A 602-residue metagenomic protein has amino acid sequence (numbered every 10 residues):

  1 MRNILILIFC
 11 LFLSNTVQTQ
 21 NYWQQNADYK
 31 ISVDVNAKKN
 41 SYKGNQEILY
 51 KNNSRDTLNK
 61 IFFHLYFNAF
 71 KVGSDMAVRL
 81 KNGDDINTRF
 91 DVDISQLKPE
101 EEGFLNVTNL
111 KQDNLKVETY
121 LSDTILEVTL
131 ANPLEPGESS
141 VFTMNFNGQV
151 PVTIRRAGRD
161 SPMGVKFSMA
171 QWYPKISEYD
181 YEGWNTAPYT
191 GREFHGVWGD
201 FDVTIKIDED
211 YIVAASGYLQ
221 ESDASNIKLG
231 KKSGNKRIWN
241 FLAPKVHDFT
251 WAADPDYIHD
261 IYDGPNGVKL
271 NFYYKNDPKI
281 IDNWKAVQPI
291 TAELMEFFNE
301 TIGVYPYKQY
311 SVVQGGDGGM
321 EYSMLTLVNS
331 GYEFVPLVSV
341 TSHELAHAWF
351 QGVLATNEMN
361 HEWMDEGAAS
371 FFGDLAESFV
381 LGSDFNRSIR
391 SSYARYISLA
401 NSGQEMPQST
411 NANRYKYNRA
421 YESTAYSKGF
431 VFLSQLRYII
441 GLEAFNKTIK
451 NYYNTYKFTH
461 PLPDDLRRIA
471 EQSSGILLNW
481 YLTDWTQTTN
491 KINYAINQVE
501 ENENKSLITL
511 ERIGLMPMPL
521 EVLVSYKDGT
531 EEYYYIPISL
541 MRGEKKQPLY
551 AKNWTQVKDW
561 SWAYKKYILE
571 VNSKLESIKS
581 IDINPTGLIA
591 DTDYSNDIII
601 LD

Functional and structural regions predicted by a protein language model:
Q18-K43, A170, N479-W480: N-terminal, polar/Ser/Thr-rich
N26-A27, L65, F241, N271-E511: Hydrophobic alpha-helical and helix-loop surface patches within well-folded domains that function as non-catalytic
Q46-I48, L65, E138-V152, F201-E209 (+2 more regions): Short, hydrophobic/aromatic-enriched beta-strand segments in well-ordered soluble domains
K51, N87-G164, D559-E576, T586 (+1 more regions): A surface-exposed beta-strand-loop module
F63-L115, M169-A170, K206, D210-Y211 (+1 more regions): Solvent-exposed beta-hairpin/edge-strand motifs
D75-I86, N147-F201, G587-D602: Glycine/proline-rich low-complexity spacer/linker segments in large multi-domain proteins
K175-G183, G191-S342, F371: Hydrophobic helix-coil surface modules that form long, contiguous segments used for peptide/substrate interaction
S222, A346, E443, Y456-D602: Non-catalytic accessory/interaction domains
